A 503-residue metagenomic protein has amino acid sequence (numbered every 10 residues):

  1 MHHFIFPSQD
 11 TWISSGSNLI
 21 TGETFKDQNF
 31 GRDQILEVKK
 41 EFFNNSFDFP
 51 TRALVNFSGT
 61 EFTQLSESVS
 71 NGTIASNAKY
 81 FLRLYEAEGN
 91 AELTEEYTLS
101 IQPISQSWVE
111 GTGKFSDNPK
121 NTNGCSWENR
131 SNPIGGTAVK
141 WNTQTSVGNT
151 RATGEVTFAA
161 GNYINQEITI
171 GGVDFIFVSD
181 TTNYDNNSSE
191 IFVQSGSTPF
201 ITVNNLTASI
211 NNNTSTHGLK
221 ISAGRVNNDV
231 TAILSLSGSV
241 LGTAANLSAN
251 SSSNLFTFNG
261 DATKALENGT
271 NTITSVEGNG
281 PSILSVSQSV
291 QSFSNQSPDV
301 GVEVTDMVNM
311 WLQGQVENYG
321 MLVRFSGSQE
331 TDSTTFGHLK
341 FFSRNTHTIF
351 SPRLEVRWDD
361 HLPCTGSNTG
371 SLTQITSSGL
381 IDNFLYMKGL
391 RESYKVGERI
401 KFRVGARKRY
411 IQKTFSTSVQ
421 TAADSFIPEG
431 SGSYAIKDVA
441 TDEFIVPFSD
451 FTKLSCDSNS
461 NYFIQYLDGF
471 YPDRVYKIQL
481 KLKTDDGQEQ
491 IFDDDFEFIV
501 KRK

Functional and structural regions predicted by a protein language model:
M1-N149, S209, S239, T270-S393 (+3 more regions): Secreted, disulfide-rich extracellular signaling modules
N77, V316-N318, R399, E429 (+1 more regions): Extracellular Ig-like/FN3 beta-sandwich strand-entry sites
N149-G260, T270-T272: Extended, beta-strand-rich, solvent-exposed assembly scaffolds of outer structural proteins
G154, N383, E398-F402: Structural beta-strand segments of beta-rich domains
V173, D180-T182, R409, Y434-E443 (+1 more regions): Change "in extracellular beta-sheet-rich domains … of secreted and cell-surface proteins" to "in beta-sheet-rich domains
G278-S285, K413-Y471: Exoplasmic/lumenal beta-rich domain surfaces
M321-S326, D468-E489: Internal, hydrophobic beta-strand segments that form the core of beta-sheet-rich folds
T348, T484-K503: Short beta-strand elements
